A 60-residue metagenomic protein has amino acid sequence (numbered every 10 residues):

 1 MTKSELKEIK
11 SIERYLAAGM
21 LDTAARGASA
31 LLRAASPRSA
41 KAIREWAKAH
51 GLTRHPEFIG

Functional and structural regions predicted by a protein language model:
M1-A30: N-terminal acidic leader/helix
L6-I9, A40, P56: Low-complexity, intrinsically disordered short peptide segments enriched in small/polar/basic residues
K10-E13, R44, G60: Residues marking helix boundaries in flexible regions
S29-A49: Short, charge-rich amphipathic alpha-helical segments embedded in non-transmembrane helical bundles/solenoids
H50-G60: Alpha-helical linker/edge segments of TPR/alpha-solenoid repeat scaffolds and analogous pre-/post-domain helices
